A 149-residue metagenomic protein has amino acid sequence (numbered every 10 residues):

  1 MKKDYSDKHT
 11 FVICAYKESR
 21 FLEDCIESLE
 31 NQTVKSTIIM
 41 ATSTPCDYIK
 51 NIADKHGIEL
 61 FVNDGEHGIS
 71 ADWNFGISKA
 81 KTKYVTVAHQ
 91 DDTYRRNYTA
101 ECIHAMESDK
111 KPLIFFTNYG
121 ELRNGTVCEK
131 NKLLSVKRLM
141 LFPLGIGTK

Functional and structural regions predicted by a protein language model:
M1-S28: N-proximal low-complexity "stem/linker" segments adjacent to membrane-targeting elements
E27-S36: Short, acidic, metal-binding catalytic loop of nucleotide-sugar glycosyltransferases
M40-K50, H89: A conserved acidic beta->alpha catalytic loop
D64-A80: Glycine-rich, basic loop-to-helix element that forms the pyrophosphate-binding segment of sugar-nucleotide handling
V85: Short aromatic/hydrophobic "clamp" motif used to bind/position activated sugar donors
H89-T93, N118: The conserved acidic donor/metal-binding loop of glycosyltransferases
N97-K130: Conserved donor NDP-sugar-binding/catalytic core segment of glycosyltransferases
N118, K132-K149: Short, flexible, basic/aromatic active-site loop/helix in glycosyltransferases
